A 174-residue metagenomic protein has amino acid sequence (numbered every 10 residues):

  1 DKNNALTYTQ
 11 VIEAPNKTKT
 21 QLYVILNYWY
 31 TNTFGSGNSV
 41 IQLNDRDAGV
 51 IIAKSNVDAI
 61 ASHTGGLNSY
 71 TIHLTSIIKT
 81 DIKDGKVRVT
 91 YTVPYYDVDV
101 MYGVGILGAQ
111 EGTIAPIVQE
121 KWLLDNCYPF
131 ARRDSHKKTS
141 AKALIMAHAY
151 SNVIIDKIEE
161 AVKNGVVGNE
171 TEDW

Functional and structural regions predicted by a protein language model:
D1-W174: Ser/Thr-rich, low-complexity intrinsically disordered terminal regions
